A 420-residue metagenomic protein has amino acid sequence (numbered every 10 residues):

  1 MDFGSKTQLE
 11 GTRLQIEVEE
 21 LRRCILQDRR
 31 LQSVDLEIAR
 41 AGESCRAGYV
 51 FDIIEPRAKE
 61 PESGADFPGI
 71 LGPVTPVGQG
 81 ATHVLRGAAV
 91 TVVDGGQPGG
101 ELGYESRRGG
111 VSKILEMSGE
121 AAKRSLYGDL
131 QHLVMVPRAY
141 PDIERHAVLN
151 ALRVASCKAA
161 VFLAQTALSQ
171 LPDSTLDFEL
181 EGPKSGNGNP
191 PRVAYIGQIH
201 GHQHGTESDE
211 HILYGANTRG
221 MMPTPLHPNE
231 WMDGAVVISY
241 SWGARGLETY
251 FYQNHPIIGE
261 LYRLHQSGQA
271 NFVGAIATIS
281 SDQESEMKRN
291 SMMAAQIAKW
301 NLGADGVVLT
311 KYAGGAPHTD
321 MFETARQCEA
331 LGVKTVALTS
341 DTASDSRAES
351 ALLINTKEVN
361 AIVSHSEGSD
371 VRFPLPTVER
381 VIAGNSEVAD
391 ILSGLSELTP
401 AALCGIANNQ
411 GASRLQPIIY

Functional and structural regions predicted by a protein language model:
M1-T218, S396, P400, Q416-Y420: Long, compositionally biased, glycine/small-hydrophobic-enriched stretches that function as flexible linkers, tethers
E181-P183, G188-S281, S393-Y420: Small-residue-enriched flexible segments
I199-G201, T310-D320, D341-D345: Gly/Ser/Thr-rich loops at beta-strand to alpha-helix junctions that form or flank small-molecule/cofactor-binding
S281-Q296: A general structural motif
D305-G306: Structural motif
A330-T335: A short helix->loop->beta-strand "cap" motif at the edges of active sites that frequently abuts
T342-N360: Glycine-rich, charge-decorated loop segments at or immediately adjacent to ligand/cofactor-binding or catalytic sites
I362-L395: Extended, charge-rich low-complexity interaction segments
